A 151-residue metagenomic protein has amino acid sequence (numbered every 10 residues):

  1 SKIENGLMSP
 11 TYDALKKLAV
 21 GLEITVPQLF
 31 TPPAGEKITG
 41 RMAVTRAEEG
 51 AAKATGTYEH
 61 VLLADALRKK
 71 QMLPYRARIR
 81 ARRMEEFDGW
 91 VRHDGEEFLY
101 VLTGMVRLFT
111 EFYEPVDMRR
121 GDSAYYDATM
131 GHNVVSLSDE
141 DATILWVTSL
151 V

Functional and structural regions predicted by a protein language model:
S1-P10: Recognition helix of helix-turn-helix/homeodomain-like DNA-binding domains that insert into the DNA major groove
T11-L15: Long, hydrophobic alpha-helical segments
V20-L73: A short, N-terminal "cap"/entry segment at the start of jelly-roll beta-barrel domains of the cupin/DSBH fold
Y58-E59, R119-R120, A128-V151: Ligand-binding loop in jelly-roll beta-barrel domains
L63, F112-D127: Short acidic-glycine-tyrosine-enriched beta hairpin
K69-M72, M84-F98: A short beta-loop-beta micro-motif enriched in histidine and acidic residues
I79-R80, V91-L108: Short, conserved beta-strand element in jelly-roll/cupin
